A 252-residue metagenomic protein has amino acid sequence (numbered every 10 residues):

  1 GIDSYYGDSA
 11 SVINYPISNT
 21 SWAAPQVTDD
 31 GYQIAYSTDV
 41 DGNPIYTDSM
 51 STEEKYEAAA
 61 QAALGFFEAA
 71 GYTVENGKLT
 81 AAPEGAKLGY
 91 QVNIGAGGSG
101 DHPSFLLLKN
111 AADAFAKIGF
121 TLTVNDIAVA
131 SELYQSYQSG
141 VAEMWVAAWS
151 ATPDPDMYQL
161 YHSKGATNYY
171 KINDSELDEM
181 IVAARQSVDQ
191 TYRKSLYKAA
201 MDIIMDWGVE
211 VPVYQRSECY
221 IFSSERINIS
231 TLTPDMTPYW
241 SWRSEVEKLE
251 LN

Functional and structural regions predicted by a protein language model:
G1-I2, A10-V12, S21-A24, A96-G100 (+4 more regions): Solvent-exposed loop/turn segments at secondary-structure junctions within structured extracellular/periplasmic domains
G1-P25, Y32, M50-F66, M201-P212: Periplasmic-binding protein-like
I2-Y6, A70-G97, V188-S224: Bilobed periplasmic-binding protein-like "clamshell/Venus-flytrap" ligand-binding domains
D3, Y15, Q61-E68, L106-D113 (+5 more regions): Solvent-exposed, polar/charged alpha-helical surfaces in well-ordered, non-transmembrane soluble domains, broadly
D3-S4, S131-S163, I204: Pocket-flanking alpha-helical
D3-S9, Y15-S18, F67, P103-L108 (+2 more regions): Short, solvent-exposed loop/turn and secondary-structure capping segments
N19-Q61, E75-K87, Q135-G140, Y158-Q186 (+1 more regions): Short, solvent-exposed loop/beta-turn-alpha elements that line the ligand-binding surface or hinge of extracytoplasmic
S49-A60, A70-A148: Ligand/substrate-recognition segments at binding pockets and active sites
